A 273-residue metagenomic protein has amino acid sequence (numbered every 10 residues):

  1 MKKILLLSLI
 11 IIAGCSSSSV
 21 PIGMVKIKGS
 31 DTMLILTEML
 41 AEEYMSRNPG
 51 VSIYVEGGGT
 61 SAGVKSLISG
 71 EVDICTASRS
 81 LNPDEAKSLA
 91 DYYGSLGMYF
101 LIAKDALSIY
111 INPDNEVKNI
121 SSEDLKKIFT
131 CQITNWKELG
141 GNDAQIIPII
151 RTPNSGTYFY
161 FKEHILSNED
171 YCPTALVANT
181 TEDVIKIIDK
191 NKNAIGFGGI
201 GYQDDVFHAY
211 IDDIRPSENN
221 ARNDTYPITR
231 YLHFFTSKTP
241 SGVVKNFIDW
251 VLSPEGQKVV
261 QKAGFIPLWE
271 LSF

Functional and structural regions predicted by a protein language model:
I4-A13: Sec-dependent N-terminal signal peptides
C15-F273: Exported/periplasmic ABC-transporter solute-binding proteins
